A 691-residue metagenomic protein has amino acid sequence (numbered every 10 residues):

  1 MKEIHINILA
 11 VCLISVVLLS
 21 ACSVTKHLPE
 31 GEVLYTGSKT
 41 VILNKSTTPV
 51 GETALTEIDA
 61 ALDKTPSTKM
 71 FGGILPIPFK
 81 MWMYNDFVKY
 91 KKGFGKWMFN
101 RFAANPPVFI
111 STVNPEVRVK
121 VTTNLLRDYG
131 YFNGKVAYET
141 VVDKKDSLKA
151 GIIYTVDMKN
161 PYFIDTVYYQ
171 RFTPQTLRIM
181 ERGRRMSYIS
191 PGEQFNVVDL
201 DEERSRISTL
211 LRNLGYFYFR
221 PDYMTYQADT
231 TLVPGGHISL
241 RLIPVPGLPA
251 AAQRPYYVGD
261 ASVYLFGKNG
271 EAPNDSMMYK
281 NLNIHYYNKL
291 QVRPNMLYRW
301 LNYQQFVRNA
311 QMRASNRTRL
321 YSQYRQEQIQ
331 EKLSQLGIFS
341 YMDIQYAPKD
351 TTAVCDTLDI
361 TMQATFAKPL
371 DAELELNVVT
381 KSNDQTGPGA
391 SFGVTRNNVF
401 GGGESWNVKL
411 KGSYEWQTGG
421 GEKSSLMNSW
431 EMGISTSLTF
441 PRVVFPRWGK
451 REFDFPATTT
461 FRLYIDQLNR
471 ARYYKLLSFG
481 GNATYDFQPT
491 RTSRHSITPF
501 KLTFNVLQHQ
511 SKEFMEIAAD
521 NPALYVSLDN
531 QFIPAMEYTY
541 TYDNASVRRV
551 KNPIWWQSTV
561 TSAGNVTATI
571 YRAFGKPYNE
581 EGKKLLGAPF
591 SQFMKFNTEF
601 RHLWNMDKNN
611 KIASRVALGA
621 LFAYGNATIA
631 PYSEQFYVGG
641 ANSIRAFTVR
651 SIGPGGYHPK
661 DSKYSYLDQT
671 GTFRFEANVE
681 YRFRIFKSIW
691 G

Functional and structural regions predicted by a protein language model:
M1-L9: Bacterial N-terminal signal peptides that target proteins for export
K2-E3, S23-Q335, Y341-A347, T357: Interaction-mediating elements
L18-A21: C-terminal motif of bacterial Sec signal peptides marking the signal peptidase cleavage site
Y131, Y216, P369, G401-G403 (+4 more regions): Strand-connecting loop/turn motifs
Y131-V136, F217-P221, T386-A390, M432-I434 (+2 more regions): Amphipathic hydrophobic-ligand
I164-D165, F306-N309, L370-L374, Q417-G419 (+1 more regions): Short small-residue beta-strand/loop micro-motif enriched in glycine and branched aliphatics
T176-I179, L290-Q291, Y321-Q557, R645-P659: Gram-negative/organellar outer-membrane beta-barrel architecture
Y279-Y287, V379-N383, S496-F686: C-terminal outer-membrane beta-barrel translocator/porin domains of Gram-negative envelope proteins and their
